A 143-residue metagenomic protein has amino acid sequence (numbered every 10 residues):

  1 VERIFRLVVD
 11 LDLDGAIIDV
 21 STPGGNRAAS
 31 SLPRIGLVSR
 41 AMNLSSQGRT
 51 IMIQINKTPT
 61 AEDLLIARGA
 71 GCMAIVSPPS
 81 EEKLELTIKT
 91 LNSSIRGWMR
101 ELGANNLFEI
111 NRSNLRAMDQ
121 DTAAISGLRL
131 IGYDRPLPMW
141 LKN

Functional and structural regions predicted by a protein language model:
V1-I55, P59-S80, L130-Y133: Alpha/beta enzyme core
E85-N143: C-terminal extensions of enzymes
